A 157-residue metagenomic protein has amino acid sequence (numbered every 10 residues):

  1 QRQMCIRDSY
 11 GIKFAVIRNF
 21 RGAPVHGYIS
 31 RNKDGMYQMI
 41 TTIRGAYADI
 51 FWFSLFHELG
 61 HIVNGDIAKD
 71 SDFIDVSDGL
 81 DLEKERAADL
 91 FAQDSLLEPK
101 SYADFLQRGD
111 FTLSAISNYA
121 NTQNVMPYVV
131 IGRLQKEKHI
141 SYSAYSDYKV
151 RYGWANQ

Functional and structural regions predicted by a protein language model:
Q1-Q3, D8-Q157: Active-site hotspot residues in diverse enzymes, especially metal/ion-binding acidic/histidine motifs
